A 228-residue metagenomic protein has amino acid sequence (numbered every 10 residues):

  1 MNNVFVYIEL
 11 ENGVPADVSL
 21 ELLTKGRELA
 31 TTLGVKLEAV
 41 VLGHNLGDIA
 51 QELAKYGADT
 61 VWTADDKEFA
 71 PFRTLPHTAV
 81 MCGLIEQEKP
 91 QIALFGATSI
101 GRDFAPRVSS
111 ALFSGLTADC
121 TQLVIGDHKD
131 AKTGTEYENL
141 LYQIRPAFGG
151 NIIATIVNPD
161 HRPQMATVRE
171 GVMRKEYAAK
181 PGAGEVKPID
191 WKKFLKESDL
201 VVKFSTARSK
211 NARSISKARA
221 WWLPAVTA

Functional and structural regions predicted by a protein language model:
M1-A228: N-terminal glycine-rich FAD/FM-binding segment characteristic of electron-transfer flavoproteins
